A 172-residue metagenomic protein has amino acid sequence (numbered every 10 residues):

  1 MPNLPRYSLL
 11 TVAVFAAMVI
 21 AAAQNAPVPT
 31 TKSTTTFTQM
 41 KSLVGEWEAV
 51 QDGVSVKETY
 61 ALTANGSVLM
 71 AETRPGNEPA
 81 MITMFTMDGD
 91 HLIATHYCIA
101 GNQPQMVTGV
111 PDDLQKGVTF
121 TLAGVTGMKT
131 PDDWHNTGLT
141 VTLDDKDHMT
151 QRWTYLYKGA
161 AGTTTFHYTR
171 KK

Functional and structural regions predicted by a protein language model:
M1-V12: Bacterial N-terminal signal peptides that target proteins for export
L4-P5, A21, N25-A26: Absolute N-terminal positional cue centered near the fourth residue
A13-A22: Hydrophobic h-region of N-terminal signal peptides that target proteins for export in Gram-negative bacteria
Q24-K172: Hydrophobic small-molecule pocket/channel-lining residues, especially in calycin-type beta-barrels
